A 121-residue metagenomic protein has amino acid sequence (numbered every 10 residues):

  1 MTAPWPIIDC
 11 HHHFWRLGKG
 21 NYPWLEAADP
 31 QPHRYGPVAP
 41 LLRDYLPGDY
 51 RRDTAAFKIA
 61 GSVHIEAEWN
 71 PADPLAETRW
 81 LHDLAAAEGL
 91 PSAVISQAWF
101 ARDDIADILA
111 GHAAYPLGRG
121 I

Functional and structural regions predicted by a protein language model:
M1-I121: Helix-coil boundary/capping segments in enzymes
